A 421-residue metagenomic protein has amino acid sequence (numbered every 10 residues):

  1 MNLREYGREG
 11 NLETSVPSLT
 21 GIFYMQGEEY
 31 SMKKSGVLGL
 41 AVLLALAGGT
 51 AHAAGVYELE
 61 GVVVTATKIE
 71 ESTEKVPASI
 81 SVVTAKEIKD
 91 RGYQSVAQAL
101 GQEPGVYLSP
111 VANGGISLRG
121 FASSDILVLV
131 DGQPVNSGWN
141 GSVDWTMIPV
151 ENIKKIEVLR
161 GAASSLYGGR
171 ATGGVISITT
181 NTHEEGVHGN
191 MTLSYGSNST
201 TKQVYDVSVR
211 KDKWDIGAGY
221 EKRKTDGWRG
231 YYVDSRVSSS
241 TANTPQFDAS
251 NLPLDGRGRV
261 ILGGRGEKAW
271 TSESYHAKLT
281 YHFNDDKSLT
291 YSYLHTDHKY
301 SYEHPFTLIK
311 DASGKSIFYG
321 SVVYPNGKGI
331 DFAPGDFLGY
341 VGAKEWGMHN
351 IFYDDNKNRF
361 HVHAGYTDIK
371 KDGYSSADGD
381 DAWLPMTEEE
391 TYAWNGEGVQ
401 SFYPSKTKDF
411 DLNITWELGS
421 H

Functional and structural regions predicted by a protein language model:
M1-R91, A99-E103, S208, D285 (+3 more regions): N-terminal Sec signal peptide and the immediately downstream disordered periplasmic leader that contains the TonB box
Q94-A99, G114-S117, L129, D144-P149 (+3 more regions): N-terminal periplasmic accessory domains that precede and gate Gram-negative outer-membrane beta-barrel machines
A97-P134, K154: Extracytoplasmic beta-strand/coil segments of soluble accessory domains associated with Gram-negative outer-membrane
G115, V175, H188-N190, K202-D206 (+6 more regions): Membrane-embedded beta-strand positions in outer-membrane beta-barrel channels/transporters
P134-R160: Short acidic/polar hinge/loop motifs at secondary-structure boundaries that mediate gating or recognition
N140, H188-L193, K202, V260-R265 (+4 more regions): Extracellular loop and loop/strand-boundary signature of outer-membrane beta-barrel proteins
Y195-T225, D234-E303, E345-M348, F352-N356 (+1 more regions): Transmembrane beta-barrel wall of Gram-negative outer-membrane proteins
T225, G266-S272, D286-Y353, D368-P385 (+2 more regions): Flexible loop and strand-edge segments within Gram-negative outer membrane beta-barrel domains
